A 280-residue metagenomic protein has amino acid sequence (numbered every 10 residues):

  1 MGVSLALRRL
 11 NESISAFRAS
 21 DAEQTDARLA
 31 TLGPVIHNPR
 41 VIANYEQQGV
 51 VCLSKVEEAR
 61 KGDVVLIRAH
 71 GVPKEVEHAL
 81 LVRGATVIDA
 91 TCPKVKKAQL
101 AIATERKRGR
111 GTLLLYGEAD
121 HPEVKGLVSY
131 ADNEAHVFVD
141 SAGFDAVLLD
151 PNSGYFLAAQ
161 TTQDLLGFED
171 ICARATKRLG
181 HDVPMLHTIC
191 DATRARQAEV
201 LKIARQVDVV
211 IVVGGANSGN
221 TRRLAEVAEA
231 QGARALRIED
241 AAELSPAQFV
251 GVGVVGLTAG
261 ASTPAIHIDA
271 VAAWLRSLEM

Functional and structural regions predicted by a protein language model:
M1-M280: The feature marks the mature, well-folded catalytic cores of soluble enzymes
